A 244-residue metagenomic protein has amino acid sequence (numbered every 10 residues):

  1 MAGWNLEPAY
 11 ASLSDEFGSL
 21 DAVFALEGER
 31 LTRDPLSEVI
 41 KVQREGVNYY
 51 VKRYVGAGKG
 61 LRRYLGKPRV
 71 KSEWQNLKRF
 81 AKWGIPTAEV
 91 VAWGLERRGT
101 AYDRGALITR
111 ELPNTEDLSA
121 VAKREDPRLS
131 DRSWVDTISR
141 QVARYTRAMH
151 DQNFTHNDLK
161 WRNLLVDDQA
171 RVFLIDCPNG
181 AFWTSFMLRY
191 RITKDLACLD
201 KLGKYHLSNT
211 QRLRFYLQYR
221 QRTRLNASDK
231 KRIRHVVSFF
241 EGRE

Functional and structural regions predicted by a protein language model:
M1-D15, A88: Broad phosphate/nucleotide-binding scaffolds in NTP-utilizing and phosphate-metabolizing enzymes
E16-L118, R147, D151-Q152, H156: Conserved ATP-binding subdomain of kinase catalytic cores across diverse folds
G46, D167-Q169: Short acidic-glycine loop/turn motifs at beta-strand connectors
A106-T109, R171-C177: A short beta-strand motif that forms the metal-chelation/ATP-contact edge of phosphoryl-transfer active sites
D117-L129: AlphaC helix of the protein kinase catalytic domain
L159-V166: Hydrophobic residue at the +6 position relative to the catalytic HRD Asp in the kinase catalytic loop
F173-R243: C-lobe/activation-segment region of protein kinase-like
